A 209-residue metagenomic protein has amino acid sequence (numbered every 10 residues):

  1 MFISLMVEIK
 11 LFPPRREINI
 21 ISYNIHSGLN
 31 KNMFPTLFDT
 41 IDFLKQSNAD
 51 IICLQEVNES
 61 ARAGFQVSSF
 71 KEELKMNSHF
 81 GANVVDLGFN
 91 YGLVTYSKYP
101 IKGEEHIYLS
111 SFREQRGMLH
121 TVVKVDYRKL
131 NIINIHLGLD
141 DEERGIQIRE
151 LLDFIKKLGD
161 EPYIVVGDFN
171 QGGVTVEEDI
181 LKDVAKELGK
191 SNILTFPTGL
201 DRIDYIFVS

Functional and structural regions predicted by a protein language model:
M1-I21: Acidic, histidine-bearing metal-coordination/catalytic regions of metal-dependent phosphoesterases
L11-F12, E17, N32-M33, I41 (+2 more regions): Structured beta-strand-rich core segments of catalytic domains in phosphoester-bond hydrolases
N19-I25, T40-A63, T121, N131-I135 (+2 more regions): Active-site beta-strand/loop signature of hydrolases that rely on acidic residues for catalysis
Y23, G81, I107, I135 (+1 more regions): Conserved beta-strand termini and adjacent loop/short-helix elements that scaffold enzyme active sites in alpha/beta
H26, Q55, S97, I107 (+3 more regions): Conserved residues at the C-terminal ends of beta-strands
S27-N30, E105-L109, I135-E142: Surface-exposed cleft-lining segments at the edges of enzyme active sites
M33, R62-A63, M76-T95, E114 (+2 more regions): Active site of divalent-metal-dependent phosphoester/diester hydrolases
P35-F38, F65-Q66, I146-L152: Charged helix-capping and loop-helix junction motifs
